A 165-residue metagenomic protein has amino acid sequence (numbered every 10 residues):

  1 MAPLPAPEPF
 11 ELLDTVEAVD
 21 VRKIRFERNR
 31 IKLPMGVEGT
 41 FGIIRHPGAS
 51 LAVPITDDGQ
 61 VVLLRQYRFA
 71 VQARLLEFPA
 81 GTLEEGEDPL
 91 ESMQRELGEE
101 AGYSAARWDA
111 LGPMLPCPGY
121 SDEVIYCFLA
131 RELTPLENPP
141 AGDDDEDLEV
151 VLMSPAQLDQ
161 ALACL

Functional and structural regions predicted by a protein language model:
M1-D20: Extreme N-terminal tail/first-helix region
L12, F26-R28, T40, L64 (+4 more regions): Hydrophobic residues on conserved beta-strands that form the core of alpha/beta folds
T15-L51, D57: Acidic, metal-coordinating catalytic segment for phosphate/diphosphate chemistry, firing primarily on the Nudix
V21, A70, C117-Y120: Short glycine/serine/proline-enriched coil/turn segments at secondary-structure junctions
G39, G48-L51, T56, T82-L165: Unchanged
H46-A80: A glycine-rich, hydrophobic loop/mini-helix early in the fold
